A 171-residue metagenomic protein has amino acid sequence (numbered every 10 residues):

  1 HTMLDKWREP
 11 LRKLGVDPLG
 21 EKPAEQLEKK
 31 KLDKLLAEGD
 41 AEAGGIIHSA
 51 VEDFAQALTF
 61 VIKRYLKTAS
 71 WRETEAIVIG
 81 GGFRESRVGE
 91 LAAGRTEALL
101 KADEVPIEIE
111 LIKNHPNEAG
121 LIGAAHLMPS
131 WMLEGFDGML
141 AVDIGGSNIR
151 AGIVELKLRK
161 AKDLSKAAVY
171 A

Functional and structural regions predicted by a protein language model:
H1-A171: ATP-binding/phosphotransfer module of carbohydrate and carboxylate kinases, centering on a glycine-rich
